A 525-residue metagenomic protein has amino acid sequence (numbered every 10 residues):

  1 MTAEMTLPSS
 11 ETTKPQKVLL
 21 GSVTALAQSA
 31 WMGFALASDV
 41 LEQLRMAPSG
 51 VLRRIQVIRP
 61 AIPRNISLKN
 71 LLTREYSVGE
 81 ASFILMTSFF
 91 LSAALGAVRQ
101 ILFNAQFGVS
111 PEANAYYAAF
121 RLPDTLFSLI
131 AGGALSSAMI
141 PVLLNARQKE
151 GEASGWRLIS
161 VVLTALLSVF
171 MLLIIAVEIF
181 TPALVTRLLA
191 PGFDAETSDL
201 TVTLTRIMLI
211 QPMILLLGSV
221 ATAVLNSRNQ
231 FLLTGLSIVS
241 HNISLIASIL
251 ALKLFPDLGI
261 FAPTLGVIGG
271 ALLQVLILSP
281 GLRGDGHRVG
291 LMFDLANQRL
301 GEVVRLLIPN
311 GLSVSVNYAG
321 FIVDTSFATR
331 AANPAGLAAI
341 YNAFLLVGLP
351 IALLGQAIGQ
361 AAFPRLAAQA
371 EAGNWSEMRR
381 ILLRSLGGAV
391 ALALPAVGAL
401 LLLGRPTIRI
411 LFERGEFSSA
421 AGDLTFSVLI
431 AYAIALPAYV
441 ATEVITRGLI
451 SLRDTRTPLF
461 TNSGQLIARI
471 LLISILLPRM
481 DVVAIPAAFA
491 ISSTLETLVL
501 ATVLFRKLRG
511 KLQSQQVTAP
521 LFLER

Functional and structural regions predicted by a protein language model:
T2-E4, L19-R525: Membrane-embedded alpha-helical bundles of multi-pass transporters/translocases, especially carrier/permease families
A3, S10-T12: Intrinsic low-complexity, disordered N-terminal segments enriched in polar/charged/small residues
L7-P8, Q16: Short linear motifs in low-complexity or flexible loops
